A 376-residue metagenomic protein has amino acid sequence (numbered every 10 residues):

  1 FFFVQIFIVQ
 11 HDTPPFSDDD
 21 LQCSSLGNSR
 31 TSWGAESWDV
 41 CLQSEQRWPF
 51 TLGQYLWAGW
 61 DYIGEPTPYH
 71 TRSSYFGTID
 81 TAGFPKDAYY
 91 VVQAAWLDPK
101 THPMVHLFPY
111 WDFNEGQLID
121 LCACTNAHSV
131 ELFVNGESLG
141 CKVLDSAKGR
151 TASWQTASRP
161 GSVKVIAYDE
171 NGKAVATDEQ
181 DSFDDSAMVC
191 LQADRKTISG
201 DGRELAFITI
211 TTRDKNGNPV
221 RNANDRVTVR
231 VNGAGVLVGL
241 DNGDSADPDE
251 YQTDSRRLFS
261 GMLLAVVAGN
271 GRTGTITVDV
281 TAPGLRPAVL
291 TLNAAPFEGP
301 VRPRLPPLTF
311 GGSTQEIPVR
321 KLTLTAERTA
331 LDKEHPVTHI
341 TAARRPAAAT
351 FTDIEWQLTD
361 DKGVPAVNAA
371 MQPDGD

Functional and structural regions predicted by a protein language model:
F1-S146, T151-A174: Extended substrate-binding grooves/exosites of carbohydrate-active enzymes
W111-Q117, T197-A206, R328-P336: Short, solvent-exposed loop/linker segments at the N-terminal edge of repeated beta-sheet extracellular domains
L121-C124, I166-A167, R203-V220, V278-V280 (+1 more regions): Beta-strand-rich structural segments
S129-E137, D225-G233, V238-A246, A349-G363: Change to "...patches in solvent-exposed regions of secreted, membrane-anchored, or virion-exposed structural
S153-S158, Y251-G271, D376: Short, hydrophobic beta-strand segments
G172-D184, R286-P296: Edge beta-strands of extracellular beta-sandwich domains
Q180-G202, P296-E316: Low-complexity, Pro/Ser/Thr- and charge-rich linker/hinge segments at domain boundaries
Q192, A234-S260, T359-G375: Low-complexity "stalk/linker" and mucin-like segments enriched in Ser/Thr/Pro/Ala/Gly
